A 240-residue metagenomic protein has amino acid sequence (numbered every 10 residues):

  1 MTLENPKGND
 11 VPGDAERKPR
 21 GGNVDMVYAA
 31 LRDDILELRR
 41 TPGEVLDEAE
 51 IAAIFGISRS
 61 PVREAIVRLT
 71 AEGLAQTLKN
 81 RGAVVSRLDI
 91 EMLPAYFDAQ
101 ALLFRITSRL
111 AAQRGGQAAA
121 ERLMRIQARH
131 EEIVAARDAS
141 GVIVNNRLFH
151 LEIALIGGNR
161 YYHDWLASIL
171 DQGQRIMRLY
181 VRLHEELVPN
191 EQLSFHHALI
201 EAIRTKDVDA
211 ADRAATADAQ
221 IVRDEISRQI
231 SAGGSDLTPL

Functional and structural regions predicted by a protein language model:
M1-Q113, R223-L240: Short linear motifs at protein or domain termini
T2-N5, P19, Q127, E131 (+2 more regions): C-terminal all-alpha effector/ligand-binding and dimerization domain of prokaryotic HTH-type transcriptional repressors
G43-E44, L78, V142-I143, Y162-L166 (+2 more regions): Short, hydrophobic secondary-structure boundary micro-motifs
L93-Y96, L123, V142, N146 (+6 more regions): Hydrophobic packing residues in well-ordered alpha-helices of helical domains and bundles
A99-G115, L148-E186, E225: Hydrophobic, amphipathic alpha-helical faces that serve as interaction scaffolds
A112-E131: Hydrophobic, well-structured mid-protein blocks that either form specific transmembrane helices
H130-G157: Exposed, interaction-prone assembly regions rather than primary DNA-binding/catalytic cores
